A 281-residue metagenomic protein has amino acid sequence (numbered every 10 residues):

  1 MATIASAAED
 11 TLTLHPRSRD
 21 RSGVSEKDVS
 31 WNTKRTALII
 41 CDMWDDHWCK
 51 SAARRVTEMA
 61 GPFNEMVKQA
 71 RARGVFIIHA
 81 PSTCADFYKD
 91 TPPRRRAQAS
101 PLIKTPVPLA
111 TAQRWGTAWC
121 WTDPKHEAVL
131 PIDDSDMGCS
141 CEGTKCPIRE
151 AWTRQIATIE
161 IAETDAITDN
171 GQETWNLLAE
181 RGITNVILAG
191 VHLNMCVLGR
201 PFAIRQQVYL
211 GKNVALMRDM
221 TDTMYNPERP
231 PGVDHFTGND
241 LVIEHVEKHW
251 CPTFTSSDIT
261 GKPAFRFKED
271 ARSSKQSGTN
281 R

Functional and structural regions predicted by a protein language model:
I4-A37, K50, R54-V56, N64-K68 (+2 more regions): Active-site-adjacent betaalpha module
C41: Active-site flanking residues adjacent to catalytic metal/cofactor-binding acidic residues
W44-C49: Short acidic, Gly/Ser-rich segments with clustered Asp/Glu that frequently serve as metal-coordination loops in enzyme
M59: Aromatic/His-enriched, Gly/Pro-containing loop or helix-boundary segments that lie immediately adjacent to catalytic
I77-A80: Substrate-contacting helices/loops that form the catalytic groove of nucleic-acid and nucleotide-polymer processing
